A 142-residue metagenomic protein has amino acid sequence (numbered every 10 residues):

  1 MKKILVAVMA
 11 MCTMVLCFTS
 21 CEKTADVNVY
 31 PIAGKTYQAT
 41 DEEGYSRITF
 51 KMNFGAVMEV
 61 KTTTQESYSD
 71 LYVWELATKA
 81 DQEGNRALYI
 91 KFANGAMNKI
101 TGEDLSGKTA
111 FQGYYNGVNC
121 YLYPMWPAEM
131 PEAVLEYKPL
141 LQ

Functional and structural regions predicted by a protein language model:
M1-I4, E22: Positively charged n-region of N-terminal signal peptides that target proteins for export
L5-M14: Sec-dependent N-terminal signal peptides
M14-T36, L135-L140: Bacterial Sec-dependent N-terminal signal peptides
Y30-T49: Post-signal peptide N-terminal segment of mature Sec-exported envelope proteins
E42-Y45, V60-Y121: Contiguous, well-ordered beta-strand patches that form the walls/edges of small beta-barrel/beta-sandwich domains
F54-A56: Structural signal for glycine-centered tight turns and loop->strand junctions in beta-sheet-rich domains
M58-V60, E129: Lectin-like carbohydrate-binding module/patch detector with strong preference for beta-trefoil
N119-Q142: C-terminal partner/receptor-binding element of secreted or periplasmic proteins
